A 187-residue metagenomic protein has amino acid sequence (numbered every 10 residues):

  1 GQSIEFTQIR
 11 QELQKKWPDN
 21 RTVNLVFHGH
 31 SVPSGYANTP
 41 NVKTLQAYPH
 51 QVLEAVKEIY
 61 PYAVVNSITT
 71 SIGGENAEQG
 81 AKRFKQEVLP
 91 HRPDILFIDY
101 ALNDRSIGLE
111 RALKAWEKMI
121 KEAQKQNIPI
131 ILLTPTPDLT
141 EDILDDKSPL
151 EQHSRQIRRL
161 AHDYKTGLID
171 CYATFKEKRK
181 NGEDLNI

Functional and structural regions predicted by a protein language model:
Q2-T70, R83-R92: Serine-esterase "nucleophile elbow" of acetyl-processing enzymes
R21-N24, Y62-N66, H91-F97, Q124-I131 (+1 more regions): Loop/turn elements at helix/coil->beta-strand transitions in domains of secreted/extracellular proteins
V32, P40, T69-E75, I95-R105 (+1 more regions): Cell-envelope and extracellular/periplasmic
A37-K43, I107-R111, I143-S148: Short, solvent-exposed loop/turn segments at secondary-structure boundaries
Y48, V52, R83-E87, A112-M119 (+1 more regions): A general structural detector for well-ordered alpha-helical segments in enzyme core domains, enriched
I72-I95, D104-W116: Catalytic-core regions of hydrolytic enzymes
D99-N103, M119-S154: Active-site segments of SGNH/GDSL-like serine hydrolases that catalyze O-acetyl group transfer/hydrolysis on lipids
T136-I187: Catalytic His-Asp segment of secreted/periplasmic serine-dependent ester chemistry enzymes
